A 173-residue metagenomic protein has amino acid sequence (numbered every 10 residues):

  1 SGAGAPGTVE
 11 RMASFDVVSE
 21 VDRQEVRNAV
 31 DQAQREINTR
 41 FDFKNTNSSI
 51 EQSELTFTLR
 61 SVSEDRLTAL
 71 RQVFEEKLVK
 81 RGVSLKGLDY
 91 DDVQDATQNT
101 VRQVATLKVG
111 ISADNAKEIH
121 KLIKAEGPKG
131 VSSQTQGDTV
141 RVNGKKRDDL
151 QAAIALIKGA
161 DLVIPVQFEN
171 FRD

Functional and structural regions predicted by a protein language model:
S1-R11: Short, Lys/Arg-enriched N-terminal segments with co-localized hydrophobic residues within the first ~10-30 amino acids
E10-N45: N-terminal, positively charged regions that mediate nucleic acid binding
E10-R11, R102-T106, A113-D173: Positively charged, low-complexity, intrinsically disordered RNA-binding extensions
A13-R23, T56-F57, R102-T106, D138: Short hinge/gating elements
V17-V18, E51, R81-V93, Q103 (+1 more regions): Interdomain boundary/hinge elements
N38-N47, L85-D91, A116-K129: Short amphipathic beta-strand starts and helix->beta connectors
S53-E64, Q136-K146: Short glycine/threonine-rich beta-strand-turn micro-motifs
L67-K108: Helix-adjacent hinge/juxtasegments
